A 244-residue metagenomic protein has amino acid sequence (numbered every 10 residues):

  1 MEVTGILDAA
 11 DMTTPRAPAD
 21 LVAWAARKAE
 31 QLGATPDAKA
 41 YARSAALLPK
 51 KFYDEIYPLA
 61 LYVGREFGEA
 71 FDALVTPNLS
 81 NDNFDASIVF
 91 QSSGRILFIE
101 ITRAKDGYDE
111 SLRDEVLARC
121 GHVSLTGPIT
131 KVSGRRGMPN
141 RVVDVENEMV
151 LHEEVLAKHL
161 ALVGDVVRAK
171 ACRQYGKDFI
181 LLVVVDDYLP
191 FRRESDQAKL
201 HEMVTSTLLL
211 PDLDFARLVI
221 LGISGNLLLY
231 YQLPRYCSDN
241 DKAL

Functional and structural regions predicted by a protein language model:
M1-A73, A104-L244: Metal-dependent nuclease catalytic core centered on acidic motifs
R65-S87: A short acidic/basic microdomain associated with nuclease active sites
D82, R95, K177-F179: Residues at beta-strand starts and edge strands
A86, L97-R103: Conserved catalytic cores of phosphodiester-cleaving nucleases, focusing on short active-site segments
I88-S92: Active-site beta-strand termini and strand-to-loop segments that position acidic
S93-G94, K105: Short, surface-exposed beta-strand-loop junctions and turns on beta-sheet-rich folds
